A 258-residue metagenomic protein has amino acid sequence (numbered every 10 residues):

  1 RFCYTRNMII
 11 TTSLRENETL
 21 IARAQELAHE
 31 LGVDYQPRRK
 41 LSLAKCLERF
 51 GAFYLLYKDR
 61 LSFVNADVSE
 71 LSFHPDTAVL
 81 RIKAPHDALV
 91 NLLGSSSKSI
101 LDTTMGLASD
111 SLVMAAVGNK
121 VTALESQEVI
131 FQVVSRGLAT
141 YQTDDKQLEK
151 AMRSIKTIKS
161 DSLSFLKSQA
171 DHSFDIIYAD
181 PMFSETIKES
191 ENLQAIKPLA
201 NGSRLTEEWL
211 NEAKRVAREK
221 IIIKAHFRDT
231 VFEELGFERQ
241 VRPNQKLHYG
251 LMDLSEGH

Functional and structural regions predicted by a protein language model:
Y4-I100, A116: S-adenosyl-L-methionine
S99, N119-K120, S154, E219-K220: Residues at the starts of beta-strands that form the adenosine-phosphate
T103, A179: Conserved beta-strand/loop positions that form the S-adenosyl-L-methionine
L107-N119: Conserved SAM-binding loop of SAM-dependent methyltransferases across substrates and taxa, primarily the Class I
K120-S126: Conserved SAM-binding motif I beta-strand of class I
S126-I176: S-adenosyl-L-methionine
P181-W209: Mobile active-site "lid"/loop adjacent to the S-adenosyl-L-methionine
T206-D253: Conserved Class I SAM-dependent methyltransferase catalytic core
